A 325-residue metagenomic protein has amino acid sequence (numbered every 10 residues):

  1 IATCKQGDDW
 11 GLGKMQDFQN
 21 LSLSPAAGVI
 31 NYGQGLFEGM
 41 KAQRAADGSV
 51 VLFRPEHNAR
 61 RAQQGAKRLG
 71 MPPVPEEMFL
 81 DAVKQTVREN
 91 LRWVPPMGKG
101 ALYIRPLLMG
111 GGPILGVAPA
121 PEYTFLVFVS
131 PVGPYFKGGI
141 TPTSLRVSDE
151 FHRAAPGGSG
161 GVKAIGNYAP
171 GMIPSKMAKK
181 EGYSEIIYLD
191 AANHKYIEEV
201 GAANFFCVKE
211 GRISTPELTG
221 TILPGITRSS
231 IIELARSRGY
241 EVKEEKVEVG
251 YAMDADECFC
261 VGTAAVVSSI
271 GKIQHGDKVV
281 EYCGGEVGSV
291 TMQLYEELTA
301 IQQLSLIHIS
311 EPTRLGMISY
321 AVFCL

Functional and structural regions predicted by a protein language model:
I1-T86, L107, I114-L306, S310 (+1 more regions): Helix-start/capping segments and mature chain N-termini
E76, T86-M97: Charged, gly/pro-rich active-site loop segments
P95-K99, G138-I140: Short helix-terminating capping/connector loops at secondary-structure junctions
M97-R105, M109: Extended, Lys/Arg-enriched charged tracts that mediate electrostatic binding to polyanionic substrates
E311-T313, I318-L325: Positively charged, low-complexity/disordered segments
